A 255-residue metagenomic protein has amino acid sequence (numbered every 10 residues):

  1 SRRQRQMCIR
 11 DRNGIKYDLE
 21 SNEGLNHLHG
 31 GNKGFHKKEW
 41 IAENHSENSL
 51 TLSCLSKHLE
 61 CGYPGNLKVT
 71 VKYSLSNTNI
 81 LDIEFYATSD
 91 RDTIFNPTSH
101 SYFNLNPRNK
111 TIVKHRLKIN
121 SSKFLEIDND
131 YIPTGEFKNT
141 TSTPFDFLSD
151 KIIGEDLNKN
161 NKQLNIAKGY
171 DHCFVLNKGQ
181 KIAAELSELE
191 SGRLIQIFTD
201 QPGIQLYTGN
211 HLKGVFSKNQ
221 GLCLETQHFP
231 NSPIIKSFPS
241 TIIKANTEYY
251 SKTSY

Functional and structural regions predicted by a protein language model:
S1-I9: Single conserved hydrophobic/aromatic residue that forms the stacking wall/gate of nucleotide- or nucleobase-binding
E20-T78, H228: Extended, loop-rich substrate-binding clefts of extracytoplasmic carbohydrate-active enzymes
L28-H36, W40-I41, Q163-P233: Acidic/His-leaning functional-site neighborhoods
H29-H36, T88-S121, K213: Flexible glycine-rich active-site/ligand-binding loops centered on an Asp-His dyad
E39-I41, T70-K72, A184-E185, F238-I243: Beta-strand-rich interaction surfaces with strong enrichment in secreted/lumenal proteins
S56-Y63, F124-E126, V215-I242: Surface-exposed, gly/pro-biased binding rims or lids
K57-N109, K244-S251, Y255: Acidic, contiguous internal or C-terminal segments within carbohydrate-active enzymes that form a structured patch used
N109-L189: Active-site/ligand-binding surface loops and adjacent short beta/alpha elements that line catalytic pockets across
